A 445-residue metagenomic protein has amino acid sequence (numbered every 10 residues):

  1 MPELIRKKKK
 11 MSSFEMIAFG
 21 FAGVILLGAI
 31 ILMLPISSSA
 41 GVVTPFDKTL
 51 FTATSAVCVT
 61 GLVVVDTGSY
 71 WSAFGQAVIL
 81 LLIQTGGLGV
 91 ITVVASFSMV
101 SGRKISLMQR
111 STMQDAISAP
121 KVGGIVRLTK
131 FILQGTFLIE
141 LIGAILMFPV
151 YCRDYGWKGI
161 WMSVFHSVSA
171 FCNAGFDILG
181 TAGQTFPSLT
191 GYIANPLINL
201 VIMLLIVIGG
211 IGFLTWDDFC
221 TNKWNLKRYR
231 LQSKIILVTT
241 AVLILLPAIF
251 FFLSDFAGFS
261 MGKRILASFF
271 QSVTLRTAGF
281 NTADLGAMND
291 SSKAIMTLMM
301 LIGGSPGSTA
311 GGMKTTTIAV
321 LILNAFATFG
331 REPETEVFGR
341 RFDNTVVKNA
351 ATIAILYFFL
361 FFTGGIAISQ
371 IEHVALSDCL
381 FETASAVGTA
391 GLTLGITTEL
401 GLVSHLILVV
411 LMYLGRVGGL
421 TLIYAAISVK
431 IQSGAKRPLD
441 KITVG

Functional and structural regions predicted by a protein language model:
M1-G445: Membrane-proximal intracellular helices of multi-pass ion channels
